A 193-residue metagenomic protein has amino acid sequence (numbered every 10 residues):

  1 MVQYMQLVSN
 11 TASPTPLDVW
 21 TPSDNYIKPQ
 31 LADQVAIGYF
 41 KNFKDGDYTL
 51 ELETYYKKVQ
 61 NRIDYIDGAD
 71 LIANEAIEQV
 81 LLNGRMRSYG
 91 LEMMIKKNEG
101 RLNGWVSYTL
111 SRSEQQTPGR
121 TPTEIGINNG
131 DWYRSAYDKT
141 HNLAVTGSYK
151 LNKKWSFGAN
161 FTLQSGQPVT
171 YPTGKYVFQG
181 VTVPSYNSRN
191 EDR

Functional and structural regions predicted by a protein language model:
V2-Q3, K28-Q79, R87: Membrane-embedded beta-barrel scaffold of Gram-negative outer-membrane proteins
V2-Q6, D18, N25, K57-N61 (+2 more regions): Flexible, active-site-adjacent loop/turn segments at secondary-structure boundaries
M5-P14, D18-W20, R62-D70, A76 (+3 more regions): Outer-membrane beta-barrel translocator domains and adjoining extracellular loop/strand segments of Gram-negative
P16-S23, V35, I72-V80, R87-Y89 (+2 more regions): Extracytoplasmic loops and strand-loop junctions of Gram-negative outer membrane beta-barrel proteins
S23, D33-I37, L50, Y89-M93 (+1 more regions): Hydrophobic, lipid-facing positions within transmembrane beta-strands of outer-membrane proteins
D45-G46, E99, G180: Intrinsic-disorder/low-complexity loop/linker signature
Y55-K58, I77-Y171: Gram-negative outer-membrane beta-barrel transporters
N160, Q164-R193: Extracytoplasmic gating/loop element in the C-terminal half of outer-membrane beta-barrel translocons and assembly
